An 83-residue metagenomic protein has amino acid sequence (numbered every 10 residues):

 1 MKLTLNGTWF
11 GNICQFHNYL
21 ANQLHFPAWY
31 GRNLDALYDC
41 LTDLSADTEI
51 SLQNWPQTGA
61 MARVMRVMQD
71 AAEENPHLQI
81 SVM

Functional and structural regions predicted by a protein language model:
M1-M83: Positively charged, polar, low-complexity stretches
